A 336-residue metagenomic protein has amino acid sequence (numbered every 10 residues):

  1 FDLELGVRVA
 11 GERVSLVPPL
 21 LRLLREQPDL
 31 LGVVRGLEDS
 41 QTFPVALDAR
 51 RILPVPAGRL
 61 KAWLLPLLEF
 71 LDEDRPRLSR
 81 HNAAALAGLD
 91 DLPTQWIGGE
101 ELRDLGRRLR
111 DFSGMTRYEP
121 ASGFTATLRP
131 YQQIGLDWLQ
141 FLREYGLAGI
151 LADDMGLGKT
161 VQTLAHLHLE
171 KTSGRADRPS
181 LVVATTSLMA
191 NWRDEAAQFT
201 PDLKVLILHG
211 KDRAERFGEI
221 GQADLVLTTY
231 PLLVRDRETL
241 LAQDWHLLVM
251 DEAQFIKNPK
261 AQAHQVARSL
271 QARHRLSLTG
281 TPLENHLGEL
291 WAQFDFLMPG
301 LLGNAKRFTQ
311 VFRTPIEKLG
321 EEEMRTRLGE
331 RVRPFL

Functional and structural regions predicted by a protein language model:
F1-R108, A176, L290: Charged, low-complexity intrinsically disordered regions
Q95-L336: ASCE P-loop NTPase motor core, strongest for the SF2 helicase catalytic module
